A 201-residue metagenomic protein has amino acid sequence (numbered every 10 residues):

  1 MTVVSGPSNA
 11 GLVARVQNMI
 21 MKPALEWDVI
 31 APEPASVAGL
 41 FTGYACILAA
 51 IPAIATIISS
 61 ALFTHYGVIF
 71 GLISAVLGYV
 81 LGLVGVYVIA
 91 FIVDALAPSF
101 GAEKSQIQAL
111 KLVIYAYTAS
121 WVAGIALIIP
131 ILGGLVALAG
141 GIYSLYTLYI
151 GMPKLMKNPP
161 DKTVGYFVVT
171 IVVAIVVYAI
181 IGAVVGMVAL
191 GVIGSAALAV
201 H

Functional and structural regions predicted by a protein language model:
M1-A49: N-terminal juxtamembrane cytosolic/stromal segments of multi-pass membrane proteins
S5-G6, A196-H201: Short, strongly hydrophobic alpha-helical membrane anchors
P23, L96, A109, M152 (+1 more regions): Buried hydrophobic packing residues in well-ordered domains
I30-A35, F63-V68, M156-K157: Helix-boundary and loop/linker segments of multi-pass membrane transporters
G39-D94, K111-L145, Y166-I193: Hydrophobic alpha-helical transmembrane segments in multi-pass membrane proteins
Y87-Q106, P153, K157: Juxtamembrane interface at the ends
G141-N158: Transmembrane alpha-helical segments of integral membrane proteins
K162: C-terminal binding/interaction regions
